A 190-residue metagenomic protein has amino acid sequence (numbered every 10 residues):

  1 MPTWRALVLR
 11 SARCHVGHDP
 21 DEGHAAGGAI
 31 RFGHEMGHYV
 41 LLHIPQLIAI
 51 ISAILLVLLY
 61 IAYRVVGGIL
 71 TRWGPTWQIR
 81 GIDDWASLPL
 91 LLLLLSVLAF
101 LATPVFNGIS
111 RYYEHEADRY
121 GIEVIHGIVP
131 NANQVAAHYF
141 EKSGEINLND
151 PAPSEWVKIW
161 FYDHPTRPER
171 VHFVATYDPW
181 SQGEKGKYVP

Functional and structural regions predicted by a protein language model:
M1-D83, L92, S96-P190: Polar-ligand-bearing catalytic/cofactor-coordination segments of membrane-embedded or membrane-tethered inner-membrane
A86: Active-site-flanking segments in enzyme catalytic domains
